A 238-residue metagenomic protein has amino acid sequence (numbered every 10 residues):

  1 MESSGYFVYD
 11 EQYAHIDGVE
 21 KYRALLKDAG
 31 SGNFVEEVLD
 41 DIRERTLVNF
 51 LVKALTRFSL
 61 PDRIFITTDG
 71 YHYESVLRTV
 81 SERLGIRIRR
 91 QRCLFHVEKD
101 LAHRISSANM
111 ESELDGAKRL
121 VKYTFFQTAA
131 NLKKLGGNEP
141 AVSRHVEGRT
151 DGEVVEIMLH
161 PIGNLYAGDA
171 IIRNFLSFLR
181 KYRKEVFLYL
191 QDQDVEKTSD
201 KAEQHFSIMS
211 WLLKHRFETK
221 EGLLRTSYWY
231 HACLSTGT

Functional and structural regions predicted by a protein language model:
M1-H72, L77-R83, K201: RNase H-like nuclease fold core
D17-V19, A102-H103, W229: Short, solvent-exposed polar/charged micro-motifs at secondary-structure junctions
E36-E37, V97, E218: A generic structural signal for short coil/turn motifs at secondary-structure boundaries
F65-H72, V76-L120: Conserved beta-strand -> loop -> alpha-helix junction used to position metal-binding or nucleic-acid-contacting
G70-R78, G116-T238: Acidic/histidine-rich catalytic cores and adjacent linkers of DNA breakage/strand-transfer/modification proteins
